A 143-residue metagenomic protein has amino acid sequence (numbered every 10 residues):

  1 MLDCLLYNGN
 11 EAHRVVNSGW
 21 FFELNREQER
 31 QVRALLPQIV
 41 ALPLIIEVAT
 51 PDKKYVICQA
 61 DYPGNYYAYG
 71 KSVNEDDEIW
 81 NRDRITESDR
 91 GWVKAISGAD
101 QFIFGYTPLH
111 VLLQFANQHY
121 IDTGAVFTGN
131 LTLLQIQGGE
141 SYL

Functional and structural regions predicted by a protein language model:
M1-C4, V48, I57, G64-Y66 (+2 more regions): Short catalytic/ligand-binding loop motif for oxyanion handling, primarily in non-cytosolic enzymes, centered on
M1-E47, D52-K53, E78-S88: Active-site neighborhood of divalent metal-dependent phosphoester bond hydrolases
L44, Y62, A125: Residues that form or immediately flank small-molecule/cofactor binding pockets and catalytic motifs
E47, I57-Q59, L133-Q137: Short, well-ordered beta-strand micro-motif
Y55-D61, Y120-I121: Active-site-proximal beta-strand elements of phosphoester/diester hydrolases
Y66-S72: Cytochrome P450 core scaffold surrounding the K-helix E-X-X-R motif and the conserved "meander" helix-loop region
V73-D77: Acidic/His-rich, metal-assisted hydrolase cores and their charged scaffolds
N81-L143: Conserved beta-sheet core of the metallophosphoesterase superfamily
